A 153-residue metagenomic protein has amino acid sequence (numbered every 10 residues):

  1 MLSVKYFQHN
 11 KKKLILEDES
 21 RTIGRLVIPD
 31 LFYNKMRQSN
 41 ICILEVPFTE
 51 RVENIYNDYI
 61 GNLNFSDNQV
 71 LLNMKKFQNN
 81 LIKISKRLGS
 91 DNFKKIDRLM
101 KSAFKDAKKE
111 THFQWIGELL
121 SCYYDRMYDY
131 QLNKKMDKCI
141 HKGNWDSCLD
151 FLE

Functional and structural regions predicted by a protein language model:
M1-N34: Conserved nucleotide-sensing/catalytic segment adjacent to the nucleotide-binding pocket in NTP-handling enzymes
N34-E153: Conserved NTP phosphate-binding and transfer environment spanning the P-loop NTPase/kinase superfamily
